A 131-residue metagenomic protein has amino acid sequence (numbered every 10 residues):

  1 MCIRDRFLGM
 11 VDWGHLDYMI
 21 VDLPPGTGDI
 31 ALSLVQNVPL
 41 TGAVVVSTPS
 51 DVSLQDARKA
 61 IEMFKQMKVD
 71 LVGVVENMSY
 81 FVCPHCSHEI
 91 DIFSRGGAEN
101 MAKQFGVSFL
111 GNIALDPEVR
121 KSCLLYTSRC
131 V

Functional and structural regions predicted by a protein language model:
M1-D5, Y126-V131: Conserved small/polar residues in nucleotide/adenosyl-binding loops
R4-D5, G28, D51-R58, V72 (+2 more regions): Amphipathic alpha-helical transducer elements in NTP-driven molecular machines
M10-G14, Q36-P39, Q66-M67: Conserved catalytic network of the ASCE P-loop NTPase/AAA+ motor domain
M10-I30: Switch II (G3) loop of P-loop NTPases
H15, G28-D29, S33, G42 (+1 more regions): Alpha-helical transmembrane segments of multi-pass membrane transport proteins
L23, Q36, V72: Glycine-rich phosphate-binding loops of nucleotide-dependent enzymes
A31-D51: Inter-motif core of Ras-like GTPase G domains
M63-R129: C-terminal lobe/tail of nucleotide-utilizing enzymes
